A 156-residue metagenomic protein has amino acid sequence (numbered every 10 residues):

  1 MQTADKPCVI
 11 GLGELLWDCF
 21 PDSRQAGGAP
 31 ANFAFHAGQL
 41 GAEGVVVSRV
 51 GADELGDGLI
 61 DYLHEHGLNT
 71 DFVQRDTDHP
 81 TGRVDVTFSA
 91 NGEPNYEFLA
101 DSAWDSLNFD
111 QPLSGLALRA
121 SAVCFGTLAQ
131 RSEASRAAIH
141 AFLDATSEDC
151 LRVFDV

Functional and structural regions predicted by a protein language model:
M1-I10, Y62-E65, T70-R75, G92-V156: Ribokinase/PfkB-type carbohydrate-kinase core domain
D5-G28: Catalytic-site beta-strand/loop segments enriched in glycine and acidic/polar residues
G13, S48-V50, V156: Short beta-strand/turn micro-motifs composed of small residues that flank or help shape donor/cofactor-binding pockets
L15, H79, A129: Flexible, active-site-proximal loop/turn residues at the rims of small-molecule/cofactor binding pockets and catalytic
W17-D18, A42-E43, V123: General secondary-structure edge motif
P21-E93, A100-L107, Q111: Substrate-binding N-lobe of the ribokinase-like
